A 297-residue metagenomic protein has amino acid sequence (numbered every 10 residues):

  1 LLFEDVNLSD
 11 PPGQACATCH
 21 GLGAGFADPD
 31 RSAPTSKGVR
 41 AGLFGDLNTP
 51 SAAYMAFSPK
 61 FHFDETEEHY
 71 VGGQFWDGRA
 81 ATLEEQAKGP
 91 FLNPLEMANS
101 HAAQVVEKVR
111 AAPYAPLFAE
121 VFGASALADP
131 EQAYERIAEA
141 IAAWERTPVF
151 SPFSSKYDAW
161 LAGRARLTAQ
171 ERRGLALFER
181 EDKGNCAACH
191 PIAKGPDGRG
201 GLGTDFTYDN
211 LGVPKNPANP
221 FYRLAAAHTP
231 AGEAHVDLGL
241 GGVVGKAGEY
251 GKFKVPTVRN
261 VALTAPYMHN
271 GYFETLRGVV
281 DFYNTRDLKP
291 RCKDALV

Functional and structural regions predicted by a protein language model:
L1-V297: Periplasmic c-type cytochrome electron-transfer domains
